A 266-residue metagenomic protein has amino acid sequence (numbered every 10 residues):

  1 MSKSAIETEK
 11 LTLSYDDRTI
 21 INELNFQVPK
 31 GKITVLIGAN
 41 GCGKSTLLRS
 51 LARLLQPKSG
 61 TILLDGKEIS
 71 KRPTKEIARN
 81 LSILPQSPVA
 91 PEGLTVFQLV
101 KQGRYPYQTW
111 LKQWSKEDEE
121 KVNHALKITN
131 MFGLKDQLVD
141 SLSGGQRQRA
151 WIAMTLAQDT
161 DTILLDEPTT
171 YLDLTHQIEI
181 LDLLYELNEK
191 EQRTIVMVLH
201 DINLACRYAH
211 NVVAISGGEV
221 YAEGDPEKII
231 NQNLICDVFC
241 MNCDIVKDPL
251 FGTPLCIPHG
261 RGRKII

Functional and structural regions predicted by a protein language model:
I6, I21-E23: Conserved structural motif at the start of ABC-family nucleotide-binding domains
I37-A39: The feature captures the beta-strand-to-loop junction immediately N-terminal to the Walker
A52: Helix-to-loop junction immediately C-terminal to a conserved catalytic motif
G60-E68, I77: Conserved ABC transporter NBD signature motif
K101, K116-L134, D159: Conserved ABC ATPase "signature" region
Q113, L138-L142, Q146: Conserved ABC ATPase signature
I163-E167: Catalytic Walker B motif of ABC-type/P-loop ATPase nucleotide-binding domains
